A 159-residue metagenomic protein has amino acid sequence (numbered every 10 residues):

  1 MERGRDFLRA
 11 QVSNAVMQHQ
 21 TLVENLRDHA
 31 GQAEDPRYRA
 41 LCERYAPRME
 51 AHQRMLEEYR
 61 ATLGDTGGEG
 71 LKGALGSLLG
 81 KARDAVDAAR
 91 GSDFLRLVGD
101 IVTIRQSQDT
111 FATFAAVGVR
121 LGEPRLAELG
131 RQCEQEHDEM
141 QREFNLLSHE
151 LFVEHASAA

Functional and structural regions predicted by a protein language model:
M1-A10, G31, Y59-L63, A89-L95: Short, charged, low-complexity loops and linkers
F7-A15, D35-R54, R96-I101, R125-H137: Alpha-helical scaffold segments that form or flank carboxylate-/histidine-based iron centers
Q11-A30, S77-L126: Acidic/histidine-rich alpha-helical segments that form the ligand environment of transition-metal centers
V23, E50-R60, A82-V86, Q108-A115 (+1 more regions): A structural signal for well-ordered alpha-helices, especially hydrophobic packing surfaces of coiled-coils
P36-G76, F144-L147: Conserved alpha-helical segments that form or flank metal/cofactor-binding pockets of metalloenzymes
A40, A46-P47, G67-R83, P124-Q135 (+1 more regions): Charge-rich, acidic-biased intrinsically disordered regions
D100-A159: Preference for long, well-ordered alpha-helical segments
